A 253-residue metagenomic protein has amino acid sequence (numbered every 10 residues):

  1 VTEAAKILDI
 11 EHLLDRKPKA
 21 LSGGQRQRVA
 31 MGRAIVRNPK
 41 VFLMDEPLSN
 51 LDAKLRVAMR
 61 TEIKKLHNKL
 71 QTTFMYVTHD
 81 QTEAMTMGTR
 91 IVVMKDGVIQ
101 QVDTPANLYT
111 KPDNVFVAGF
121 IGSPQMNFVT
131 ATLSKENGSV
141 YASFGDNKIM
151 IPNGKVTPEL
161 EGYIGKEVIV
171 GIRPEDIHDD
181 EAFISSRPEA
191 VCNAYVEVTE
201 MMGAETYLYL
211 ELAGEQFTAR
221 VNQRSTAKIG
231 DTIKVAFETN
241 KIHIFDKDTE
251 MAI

Functional and structural regions predicted by a protein language model:
V1-F116, F120: ABC ATPase nucleotide-binding domains
T104, T130-T132, Y195-E197: Residues located in well-ordered beta-strands
K111-E136, G171, E238: C-terminal boundary and immediately downstream tail of ABC-type ATPase nucleotide-binding domains
F128-V129, C192, F217: Structural detector for hydrophobic anchor residues on beta-strands
N137-S139, T199-E205: Short, conserved beta-turn/loop elements at beta-strand boundaries and strand-helix junctions
Y141-G145, G171, Y207-L212, R220: Short, acidic/hydrophobic/Gly-rich beta-strand patch recurrent on exposed beta strands that often constitutes part
Y141-Y195, S225-I253: Glycine/charge-rich catalytic "coupling/switch" loops of P-loop NTPases
M150-I151, F217-R220: A short macromolecule-binding patch
